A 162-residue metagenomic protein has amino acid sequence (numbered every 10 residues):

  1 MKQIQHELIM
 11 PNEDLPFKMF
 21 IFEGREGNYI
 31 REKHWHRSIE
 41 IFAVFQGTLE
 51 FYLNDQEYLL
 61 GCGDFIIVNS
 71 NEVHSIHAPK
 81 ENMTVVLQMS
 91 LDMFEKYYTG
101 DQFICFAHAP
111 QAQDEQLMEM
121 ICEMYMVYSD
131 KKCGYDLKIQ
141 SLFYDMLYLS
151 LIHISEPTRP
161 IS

Functional and structural regions predicted by a protein language model:
M1-L59, C105: Generic protein-terminus/edge-of-domain signal
P16, S38, C62, E81-M83 (+1 more regions): A structure-centric signal for secondary-structure junctions around beta-strands
H34-H36, H74, H153: Histidine-centered divalent metal-coordination motifs
L60-V73: Conserved metal-binding segment of the jelly-roll/cupin
S70-M93: Ligand-binding loop in jelly-roll beta-barrel domains
M89-I104: Conserved segment of winged-helix/HTH DNA-binding domains
G100-S150: Amphipathic alpha-helical segments enriched in hydrophobic/aromatic residues interleaved with Lys/Arg
I152-S162: Single conserved hydrophobic/aromatic residue that forms the stacking wall/gate of nucleotide- or nucleobase-binding
